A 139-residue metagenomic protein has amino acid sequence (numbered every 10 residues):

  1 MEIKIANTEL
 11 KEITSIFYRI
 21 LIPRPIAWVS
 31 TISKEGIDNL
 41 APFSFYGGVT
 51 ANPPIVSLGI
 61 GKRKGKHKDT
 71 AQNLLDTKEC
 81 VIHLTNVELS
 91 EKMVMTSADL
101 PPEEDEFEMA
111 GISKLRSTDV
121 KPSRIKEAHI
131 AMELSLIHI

Functional and structural regions predicted by a protein language model:
M1-S90: N-terminal structural module
E88-D99: Glycine-rich, acidic
S97, L115-T118: Contiguous domain-boundary segments centered on the initiation and propagation of an alpha-helix
F107-R116: Short, structured beta-strand/loop micro-motifs enriched in basic residues and often containing a Trp
V120-S123: Beta-strand-rich interaction surfaces with strong enrichment in secreted/lumenal proteins
I130-M132: Hydrophobic core residues within well-ordered beta-strands of beta-rich domains
I137-I139: Conserved small/polar residues in nucleotide/adenosyl-binding loops
